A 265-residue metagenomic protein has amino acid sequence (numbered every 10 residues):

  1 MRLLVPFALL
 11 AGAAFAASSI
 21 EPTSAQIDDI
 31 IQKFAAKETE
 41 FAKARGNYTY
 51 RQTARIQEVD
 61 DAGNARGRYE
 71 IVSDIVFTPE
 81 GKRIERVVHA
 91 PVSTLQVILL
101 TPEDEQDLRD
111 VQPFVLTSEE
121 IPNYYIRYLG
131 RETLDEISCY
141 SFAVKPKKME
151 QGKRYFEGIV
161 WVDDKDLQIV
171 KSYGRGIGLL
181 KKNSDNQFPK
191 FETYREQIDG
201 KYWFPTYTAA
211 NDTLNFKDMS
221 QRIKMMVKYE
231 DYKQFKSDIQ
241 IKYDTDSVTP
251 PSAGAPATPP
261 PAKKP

Functional and structural regions predicted by a protein language model:
R2-A14: Bacterial N-terminal signal peptides
A17-F156, D164-V170, R175-P189, Q197-G200 (+2 more regions): Structured extracytoplasmic
V160: Cysteine-centered iron-sulfur cluster-binding motifs in ferredoxin-type domains/subunits of redox enzymes
